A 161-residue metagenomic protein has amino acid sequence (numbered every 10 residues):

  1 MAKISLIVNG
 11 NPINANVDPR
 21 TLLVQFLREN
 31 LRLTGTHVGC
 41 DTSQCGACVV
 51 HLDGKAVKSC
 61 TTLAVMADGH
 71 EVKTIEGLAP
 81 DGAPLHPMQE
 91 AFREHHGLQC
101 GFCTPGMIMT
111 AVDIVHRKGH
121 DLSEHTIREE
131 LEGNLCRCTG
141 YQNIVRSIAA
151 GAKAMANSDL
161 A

Functional and structural regions predicted by a protein language model:
M1-A161: Signature of N-terminal electron-transfer/Fe-S-associated modules in redox systems
